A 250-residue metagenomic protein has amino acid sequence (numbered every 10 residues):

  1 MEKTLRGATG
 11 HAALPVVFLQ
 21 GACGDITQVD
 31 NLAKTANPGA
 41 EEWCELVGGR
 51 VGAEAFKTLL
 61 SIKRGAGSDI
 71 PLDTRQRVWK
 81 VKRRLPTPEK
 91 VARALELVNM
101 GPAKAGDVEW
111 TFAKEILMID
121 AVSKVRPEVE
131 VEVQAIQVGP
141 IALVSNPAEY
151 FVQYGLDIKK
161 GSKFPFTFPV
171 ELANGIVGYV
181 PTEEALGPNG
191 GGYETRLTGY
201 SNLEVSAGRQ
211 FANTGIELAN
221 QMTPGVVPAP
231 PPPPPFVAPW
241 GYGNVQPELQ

Functional and structural regions predicted by a protein language model:
M1-Q250: Non-catalytic substrate/cofactor recognition surfaces at enzyme active-site rims
